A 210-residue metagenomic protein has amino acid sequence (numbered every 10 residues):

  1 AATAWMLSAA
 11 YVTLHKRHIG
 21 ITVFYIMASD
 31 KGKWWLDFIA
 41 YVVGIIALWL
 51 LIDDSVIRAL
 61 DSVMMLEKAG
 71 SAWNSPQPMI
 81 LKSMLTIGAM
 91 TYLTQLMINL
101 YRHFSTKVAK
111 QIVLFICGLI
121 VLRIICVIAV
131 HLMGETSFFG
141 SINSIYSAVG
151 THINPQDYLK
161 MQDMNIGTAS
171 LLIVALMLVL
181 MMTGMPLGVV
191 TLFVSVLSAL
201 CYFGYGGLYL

Functional and structural regions predicted by a protein language model:
A1-F139, G207-L210: Alpha-helical transmembrane segments and membrane-interface helix-loop junctions in multi-pass membrane proteins
C117-L210: Alpha-helical transmembrane segments of multi-pass membrane transport proteins
